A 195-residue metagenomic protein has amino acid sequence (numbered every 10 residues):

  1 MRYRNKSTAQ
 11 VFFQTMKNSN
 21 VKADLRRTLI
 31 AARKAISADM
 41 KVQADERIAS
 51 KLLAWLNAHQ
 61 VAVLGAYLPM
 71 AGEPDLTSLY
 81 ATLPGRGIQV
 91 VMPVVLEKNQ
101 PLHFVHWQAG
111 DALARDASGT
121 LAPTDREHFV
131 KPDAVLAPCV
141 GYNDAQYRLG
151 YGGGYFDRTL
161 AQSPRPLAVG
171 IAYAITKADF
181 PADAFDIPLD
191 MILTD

Functional and structural regions predicted by a protein language model:
R2, F12, K17-V130: N-terminal active-site beta-alpha-beta segment that forms phosphate/nucleotide-binding and substrate-recognition loops
K98-D195: Conserved phosphate- and dinucleotide-binding cores of soluble alpha/beta proteins, encompassing both enzyme active
